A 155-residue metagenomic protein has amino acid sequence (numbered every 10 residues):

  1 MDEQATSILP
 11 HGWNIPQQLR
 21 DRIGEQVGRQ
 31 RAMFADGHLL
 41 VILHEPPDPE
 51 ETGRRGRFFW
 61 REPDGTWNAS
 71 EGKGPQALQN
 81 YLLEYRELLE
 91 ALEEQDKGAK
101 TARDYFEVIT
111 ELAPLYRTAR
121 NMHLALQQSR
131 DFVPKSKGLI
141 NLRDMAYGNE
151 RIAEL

Functional and structural regions predicted by a protein language model:
M1-E87, A125: Helix-boundary and N-terminal cytosolic regulatory elements
G56-L155: Extended amphipathic alpha-helical scaffolding segments in membrane-proximal extra-membrane regions of membrane
